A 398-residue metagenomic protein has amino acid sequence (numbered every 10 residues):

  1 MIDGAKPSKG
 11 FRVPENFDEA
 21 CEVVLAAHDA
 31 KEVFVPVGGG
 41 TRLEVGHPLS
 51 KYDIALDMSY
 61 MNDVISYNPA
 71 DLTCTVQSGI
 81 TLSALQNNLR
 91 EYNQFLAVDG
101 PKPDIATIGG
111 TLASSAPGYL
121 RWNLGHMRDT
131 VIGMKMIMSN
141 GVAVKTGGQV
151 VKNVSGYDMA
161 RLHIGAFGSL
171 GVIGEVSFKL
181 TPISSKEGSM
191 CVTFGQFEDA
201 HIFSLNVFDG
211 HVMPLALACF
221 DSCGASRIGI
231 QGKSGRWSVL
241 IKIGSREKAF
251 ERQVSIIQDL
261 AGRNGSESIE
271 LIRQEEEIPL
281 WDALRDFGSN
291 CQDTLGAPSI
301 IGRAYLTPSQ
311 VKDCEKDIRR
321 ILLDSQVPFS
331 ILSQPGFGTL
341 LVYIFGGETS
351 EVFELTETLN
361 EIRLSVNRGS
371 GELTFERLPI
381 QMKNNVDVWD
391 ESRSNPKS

Functional and structural regions predicted by a protein language model:
I2-V35, M58-D104, L112-Q149, V154 (+1 more regions): N-terminal glycine-rich flavin-associated loop
A5-G10, E15, G39, G46-D53 (+3 more regions): Conserved glycine-rich FAD pyrophosphate-binding loop
K9-V13, C74-V76, G188-T193, W237-A249 (+2 more regions): Short cationic amphipathic helices and targeting signals
E19-E22, S83-A84, F197-I202, K248-S255 (+2 more regions): Short, conserved charged micro-motifs
A27, G38, G141, I241 (+1 more regions): Residue-level signal for inorganic ion chemistry
H28, R90, F208, G262 (+2 more regions): Anion (oxyanion) recognition and catalysis
E44-S50, G229-G232: Short glycine-biased active-site loop of nucleotidyltransferases that positions the nucleotide triphosphate and helps
A113, I132-P298: C-terminal substrate-binding/cap subdomain adjacent to the FAD-binding core in PCMH-type and related FAD-linked
